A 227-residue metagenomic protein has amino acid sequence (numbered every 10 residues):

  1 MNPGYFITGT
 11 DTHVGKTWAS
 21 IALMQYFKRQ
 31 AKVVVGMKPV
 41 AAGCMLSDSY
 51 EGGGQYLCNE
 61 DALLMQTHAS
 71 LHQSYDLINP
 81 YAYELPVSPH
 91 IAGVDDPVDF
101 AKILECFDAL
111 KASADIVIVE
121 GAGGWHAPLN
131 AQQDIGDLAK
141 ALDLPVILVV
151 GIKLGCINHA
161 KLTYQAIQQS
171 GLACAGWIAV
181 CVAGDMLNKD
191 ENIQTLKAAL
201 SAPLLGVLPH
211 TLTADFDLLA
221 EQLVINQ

Functional and structural regions predicted by a protein language model:
M1-F6, V33: Extreme N-terminal starter segment of soluble prokaryotic enzymes
F6-S20: Glycine-rich phosphate-binding P-loop
T8, K38, E120, I178: Short beta-strand segments
H13, A122-A202, G206: Conserved catalytic-core segment of NTP-binding enzymes
V14-W18, Y56, E60, A82 (+7 more regions): Conserved active-site and cofactor/substrate-binding residues in soluble primary-metabolism enzymes
W18-P97, D108-A109: N-terminal phosphate/diphosphate-binding loop that engages ATP/GTP or pyrophosphate donors across diverse enzyme folds
P86-L129, G136: Phosphate-binding/switch loop-helix module in NTP-utilizing enzymes
I193-V207, T211-N226: C-terminal binding/interaction regions
